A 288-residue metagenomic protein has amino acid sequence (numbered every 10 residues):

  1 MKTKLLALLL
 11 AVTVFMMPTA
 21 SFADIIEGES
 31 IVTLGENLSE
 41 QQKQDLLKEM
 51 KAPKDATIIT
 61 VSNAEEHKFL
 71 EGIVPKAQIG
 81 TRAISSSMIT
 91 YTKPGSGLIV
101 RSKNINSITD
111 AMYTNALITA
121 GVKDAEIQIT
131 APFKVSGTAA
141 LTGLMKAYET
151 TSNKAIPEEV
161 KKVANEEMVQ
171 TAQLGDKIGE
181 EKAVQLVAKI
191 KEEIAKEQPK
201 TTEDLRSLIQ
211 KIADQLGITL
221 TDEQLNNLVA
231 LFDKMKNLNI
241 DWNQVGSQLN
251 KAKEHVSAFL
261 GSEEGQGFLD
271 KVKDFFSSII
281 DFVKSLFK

Functional and structural regions predicted by a protein language model:
M1-A23, F276-I279, V283: Sec-dependent N-terminal signal peptides of Gram-positive bacterial secreted proteins and lipoproteins
F22-E126, T150: N-terminal, leucine/charged-rich tether regions that mediate assembly and partner docking in large macromolecular
S30-L34, L98-N104, I127-K134, A172-K177 (+2 more regions): Second-shell loop/turn segments in exported
N37-Q41, K103-A111, K134-T142, K154-E159 (+6 more regions): Soluble non-cytosolic domains of exported or imported proteins
K43, L47, D110-L117, L141-Y148 (+5 more regions): Extracytoplasmic/secreted envelope proteins and their assembly/folding machinery, especially bacterial periplasmic
I118-I218: Soluble oligomerization/assembly scaffold segments of membrane-associated complexes
T219-K288: Charged, long alpha-helical assembly modules
